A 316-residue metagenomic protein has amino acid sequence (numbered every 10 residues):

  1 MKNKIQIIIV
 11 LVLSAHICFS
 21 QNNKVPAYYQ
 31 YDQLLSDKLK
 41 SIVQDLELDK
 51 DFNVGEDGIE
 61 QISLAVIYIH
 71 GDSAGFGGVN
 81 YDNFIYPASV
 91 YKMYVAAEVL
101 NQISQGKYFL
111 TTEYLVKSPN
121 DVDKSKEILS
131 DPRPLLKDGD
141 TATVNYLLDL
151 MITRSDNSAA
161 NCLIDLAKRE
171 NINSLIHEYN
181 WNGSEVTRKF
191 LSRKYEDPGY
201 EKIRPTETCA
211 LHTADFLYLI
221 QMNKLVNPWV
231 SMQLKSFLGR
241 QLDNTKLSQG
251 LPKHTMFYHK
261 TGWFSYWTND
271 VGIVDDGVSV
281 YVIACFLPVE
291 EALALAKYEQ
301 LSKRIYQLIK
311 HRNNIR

Functional and structural regions predicted by a protein language model:
M1-P26: Bacterial Sec-dependent N-terminal signal peptides
N22-D51, E56-G58, G75, L166 (+1 more regions): Structured C-terminal helix/loop/strand segments within mature extracytoplasmic catalytic/sensor domains
E56-I85: Short, conserved catalytic-motif segment at the N-terminal edge
I59-S63, D140, A160-L217: Mid-domain, small-residue-enriched loop/turn segments at the edges of structured enzyme/sensor domains
I67-H70, P119, I152-S155, L166-A167 (+3 more regions): Active-site-proximal beta-strand/loop segments in catalytic clefts of secreted hydrolases
Y86-Y114, I283: Active-site SXXK
L110-S130, A167-K168, S192-K194, F237-L238: Acidic helix-start/capping segments at beta-turn-to-alpha-helix junctions
D121-N161, R169: Conserved catalytic neighborhood of penicillin-recognizing serine enzymes
